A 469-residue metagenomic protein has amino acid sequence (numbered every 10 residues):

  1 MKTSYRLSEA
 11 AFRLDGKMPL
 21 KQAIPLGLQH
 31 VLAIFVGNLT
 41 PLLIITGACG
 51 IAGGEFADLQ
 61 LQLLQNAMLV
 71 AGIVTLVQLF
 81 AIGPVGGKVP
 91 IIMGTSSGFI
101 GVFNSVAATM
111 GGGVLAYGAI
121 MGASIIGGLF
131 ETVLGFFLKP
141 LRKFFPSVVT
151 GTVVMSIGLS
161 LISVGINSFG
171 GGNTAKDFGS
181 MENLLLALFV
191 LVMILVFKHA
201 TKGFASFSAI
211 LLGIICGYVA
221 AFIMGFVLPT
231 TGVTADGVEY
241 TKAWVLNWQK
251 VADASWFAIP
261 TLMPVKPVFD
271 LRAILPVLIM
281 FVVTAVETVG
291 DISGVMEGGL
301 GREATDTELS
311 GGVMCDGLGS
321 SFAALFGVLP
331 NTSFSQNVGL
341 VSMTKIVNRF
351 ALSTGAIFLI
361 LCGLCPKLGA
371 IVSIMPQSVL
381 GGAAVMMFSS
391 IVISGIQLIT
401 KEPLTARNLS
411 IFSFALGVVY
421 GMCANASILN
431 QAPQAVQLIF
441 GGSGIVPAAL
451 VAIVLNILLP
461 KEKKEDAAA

Functional and structural regions predicted by a protein language model:
K2-K21, I45-G54, D58-L61, V85 (+3 more regions): Transmembrane alpha-helical segments and their short flanking loops that form helix-hairpins/helix-helix interfaces
L20, T46-G86, L275-R349, A467-A468: Membrane-embedded helical hairpins/re-entrant loop segments and their flanking transmembrane helices within multi-pass
A23-A187, K367-L368, I374, S378 (+3 more regions): Early transmembrane hairpin of solute transport permeases
L26-I34, L39, V70-L79, G101-V106 (+10 more regions): Hydrophobic core segments of alpha-helical transmembrane domains in multi-pass membrane transport and ion-translocation
G53, L59-Q62, G179-E182, V192-I259 (+4 more regions): Flexible hinge motifs at transmembrane-helix junctions and intramembrane kinks/re-entrant loops in multi-pass membrane
V74-G86, F130-K143, V192-G203, I292-G298 (+2 more regions): C-terminal ends of transmembrane helices
E182-L185, K266-A273, E303-G312, I346-F350 (+2 more regions): Membrane-interfacial loop-to-helix junctions in multi-pass transporters
